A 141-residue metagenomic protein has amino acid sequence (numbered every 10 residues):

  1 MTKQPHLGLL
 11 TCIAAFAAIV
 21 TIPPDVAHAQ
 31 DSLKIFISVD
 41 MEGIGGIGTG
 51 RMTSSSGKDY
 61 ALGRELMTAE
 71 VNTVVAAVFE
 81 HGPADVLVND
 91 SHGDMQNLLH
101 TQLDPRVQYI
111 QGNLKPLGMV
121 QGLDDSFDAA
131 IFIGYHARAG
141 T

Functional and structural regions predicted by a protein language model:
M1-H6: N-terminal secretory signal peptides that target proteins for export/translocation
G8-P24: Bacterial N-terminal signal peptides
A27-Q30: Boundary at the C-terminal end of the N-terminal hydrophobic targeting segment
F36-G48, M52, G63, M67: N-terminal glycine-rich anion-binding loops that anchor highly charged ligand groups
S38-V39, N89-D90, A130-Y135: Short beta-strand segments
K58-D90, D94-L98, R106-Q108: Alpha/propeptide regions of enzymes that mature by internal proteolysis
P105-D124: A glycine-rich helix N-cap at a beta->alpha junction
V120-T141: Internal, conserved structured core segments that host functional sites
